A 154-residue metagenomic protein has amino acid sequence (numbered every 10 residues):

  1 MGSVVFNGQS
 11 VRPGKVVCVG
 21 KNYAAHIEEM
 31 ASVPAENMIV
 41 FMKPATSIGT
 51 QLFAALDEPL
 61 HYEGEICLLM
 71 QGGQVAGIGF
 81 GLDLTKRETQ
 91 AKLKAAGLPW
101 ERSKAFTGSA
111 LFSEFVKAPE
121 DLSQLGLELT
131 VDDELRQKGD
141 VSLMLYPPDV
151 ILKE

Functional and structural regions predicted by a protein language model:
M1-E154: Catalytic-core "active-site belt" of small-molecule-metabolizing enzymes, emphasizing His/Asp/Glu-rich regions
